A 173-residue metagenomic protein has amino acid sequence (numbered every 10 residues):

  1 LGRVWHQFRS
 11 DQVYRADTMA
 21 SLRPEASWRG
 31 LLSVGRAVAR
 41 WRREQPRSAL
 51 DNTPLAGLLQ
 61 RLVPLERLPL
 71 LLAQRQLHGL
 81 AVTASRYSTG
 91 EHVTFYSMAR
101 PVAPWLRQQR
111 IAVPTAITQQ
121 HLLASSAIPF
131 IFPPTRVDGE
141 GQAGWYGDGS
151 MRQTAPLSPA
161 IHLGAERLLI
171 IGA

Functional and structural regions predicted by a protein language model:
L1-A173: Patatin-like phospholipase
